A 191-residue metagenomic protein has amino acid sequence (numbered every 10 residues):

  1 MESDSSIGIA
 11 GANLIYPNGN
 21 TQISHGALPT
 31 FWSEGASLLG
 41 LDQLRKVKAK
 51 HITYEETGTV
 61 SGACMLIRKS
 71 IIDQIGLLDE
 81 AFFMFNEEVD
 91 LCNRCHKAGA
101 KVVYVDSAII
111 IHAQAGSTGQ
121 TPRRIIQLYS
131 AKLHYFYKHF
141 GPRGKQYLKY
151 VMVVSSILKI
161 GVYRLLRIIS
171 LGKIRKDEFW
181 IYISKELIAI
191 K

Functional and structural regions predicted by a protein language model:
M1-S24: Conserved donor NDP-sugar-binding/catalytic core segment of glycosyltransferases
N18, P29-G58: Short, flexible, basic/aromatic active-site loop/helix in glycosyltransferases
N20-G26, A115-T118: Short aromatic-enriched loop/helix-cap "lid" or pocket-rim segments at secondary-structure transitions that line
I52, G58-I109: A short, conserved alpha-helix in the catalytic core of glycosyltransferases
K97, Y104, I109-A131, K145: Nucleotide-sugar-dependent glycosyltransferase catalytic core
R123-A131, R143-K191: Non-catalytic, C-terminal membrane-associated alpha-helical segments of glycosyltransferases
Y135-F136: Short alpha-helical functional segments enriched in proximate histidine and acidic residues
